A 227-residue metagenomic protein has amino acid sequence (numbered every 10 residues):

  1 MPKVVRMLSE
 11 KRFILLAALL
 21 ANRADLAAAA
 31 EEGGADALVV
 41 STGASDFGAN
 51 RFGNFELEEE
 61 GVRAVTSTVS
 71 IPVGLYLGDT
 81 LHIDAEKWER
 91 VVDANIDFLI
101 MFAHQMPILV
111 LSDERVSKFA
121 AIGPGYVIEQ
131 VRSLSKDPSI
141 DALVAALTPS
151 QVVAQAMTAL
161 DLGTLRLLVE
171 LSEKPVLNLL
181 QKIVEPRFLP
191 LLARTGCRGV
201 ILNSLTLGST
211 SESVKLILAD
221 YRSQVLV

Functional and structural regions predicted by a protein language model:
M1-I71, S135-S139: Conserved N-terminal beta1-alpha1 strand-loop-helix module at the mouth
P2-V5, D46-A94, M101-S112, L162: N-terminal active-site wall of soluble small-molecule enzyme domains
M7-L26, V73-I83, S117-Y126, V176-V184: Active-site mouth loops of central-metabolism enzymes
K11-L15, G34-D36, V69-V73, N95-D97 (+4 more regions): Short, well-ordered coil/turn segments that N-cap beta-strands
D25-A30, H82-D93, Y126-D137, K182-R198: Catalytic cores of alpha/beta
A37-F47, A94-L109, A142-V152, A193-L216: Glycine-rich phosphate-binding active-site loops on the catalytic face of alpha/beta enzymes
A44-G53, R132-R166: Glycine/Thr-rich beta-alpha phosphate-binding loop at enzyme active sites
F52-G53, L111, T206-V227: C-terminal helical cap(s) of enzyme catalytic domains, especially alpha/beta-barrels
